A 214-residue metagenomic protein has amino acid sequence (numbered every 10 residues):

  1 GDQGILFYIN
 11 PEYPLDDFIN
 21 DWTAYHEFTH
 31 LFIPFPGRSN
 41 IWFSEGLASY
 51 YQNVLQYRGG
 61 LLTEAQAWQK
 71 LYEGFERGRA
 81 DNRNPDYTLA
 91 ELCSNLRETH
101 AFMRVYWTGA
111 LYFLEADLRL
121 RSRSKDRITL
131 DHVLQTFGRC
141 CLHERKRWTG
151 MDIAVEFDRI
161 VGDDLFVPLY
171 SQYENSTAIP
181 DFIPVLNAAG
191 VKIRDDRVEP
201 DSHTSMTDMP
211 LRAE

Functional and structural regions predicted by a protein language model:
G1-I41: Juxtacatalytic substrate-recognition/specificity segment
P14-I19, T23, R38-W42, M103-L111 (+5 more regions): Soluble non-cytosolic domains of exported or imported proteins
H26, Q69, W107-L118, V155 (+1 more regions): Feature representing long, continuous alpha-helical segments
E27, F32-P36, Y51-L55, G59 (+5 more regions): Sec/Tat-exported extracytoplasmic proteins
E27, Q66-G74, R127-F137: Extended, well-ordered alpha-helical scaffold segments
S39-L111, R123-S124, C141-E144: Acidic/His/Gly-enriched intrinsically disordered linker/tail segments that often contain short helix/coil "MoRF-like"
A48, F113, D126, F157 (+1 more regions): Hydrophobic, well-ordered secondary-structure elements that form the walls of internal hydrophobic environments
L142-E214: Beta/coil-rich, acidic/histidine-enriched accessory regions frequently appended to metallopeptidases
